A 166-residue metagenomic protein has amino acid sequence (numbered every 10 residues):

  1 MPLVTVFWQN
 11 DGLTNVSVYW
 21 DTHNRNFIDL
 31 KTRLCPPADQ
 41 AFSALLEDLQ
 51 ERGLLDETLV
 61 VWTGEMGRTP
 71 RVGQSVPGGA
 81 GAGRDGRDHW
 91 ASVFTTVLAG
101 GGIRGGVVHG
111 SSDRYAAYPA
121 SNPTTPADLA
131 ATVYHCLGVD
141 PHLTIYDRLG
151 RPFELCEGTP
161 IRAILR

Functional and structural regions predicted by a protein language model:
M1-R166: Ligand-binding pockets and gating/stacking loops
